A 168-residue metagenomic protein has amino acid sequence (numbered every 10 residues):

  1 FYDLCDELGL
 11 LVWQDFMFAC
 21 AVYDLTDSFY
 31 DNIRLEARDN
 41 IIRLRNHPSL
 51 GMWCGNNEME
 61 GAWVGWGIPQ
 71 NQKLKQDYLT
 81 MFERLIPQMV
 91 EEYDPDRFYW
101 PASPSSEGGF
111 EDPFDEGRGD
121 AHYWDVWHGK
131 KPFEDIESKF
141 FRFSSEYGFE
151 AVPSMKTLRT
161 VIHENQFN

Functional and structural regions predicted by a protein language model:
F1-F98, S103-S105, G109-F110: Active-site mouth of glycoside hydrolases
W53, Q88-E91, W100-P113, R118 (+1 more regions): Substrate-binding clefts and catalytic carboxylate motifs of secreted carbohydrate-active enzymes
